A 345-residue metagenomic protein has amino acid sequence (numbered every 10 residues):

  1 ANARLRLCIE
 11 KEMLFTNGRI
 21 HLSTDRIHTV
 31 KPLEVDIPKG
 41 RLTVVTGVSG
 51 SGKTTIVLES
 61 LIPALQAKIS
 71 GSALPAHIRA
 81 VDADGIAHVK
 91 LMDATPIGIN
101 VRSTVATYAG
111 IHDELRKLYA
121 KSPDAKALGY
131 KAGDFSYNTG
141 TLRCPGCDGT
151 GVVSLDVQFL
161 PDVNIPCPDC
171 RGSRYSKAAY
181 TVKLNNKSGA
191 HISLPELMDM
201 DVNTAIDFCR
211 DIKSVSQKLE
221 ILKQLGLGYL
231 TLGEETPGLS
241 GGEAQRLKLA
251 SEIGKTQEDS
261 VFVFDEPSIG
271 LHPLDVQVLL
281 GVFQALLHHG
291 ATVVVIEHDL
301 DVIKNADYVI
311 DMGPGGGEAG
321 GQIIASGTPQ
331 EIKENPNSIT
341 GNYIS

Functional and structural regions predicted by a protein language model:
A1-S345: Conserved phosphate-binding elements of NTP-dependent enzyme cores
